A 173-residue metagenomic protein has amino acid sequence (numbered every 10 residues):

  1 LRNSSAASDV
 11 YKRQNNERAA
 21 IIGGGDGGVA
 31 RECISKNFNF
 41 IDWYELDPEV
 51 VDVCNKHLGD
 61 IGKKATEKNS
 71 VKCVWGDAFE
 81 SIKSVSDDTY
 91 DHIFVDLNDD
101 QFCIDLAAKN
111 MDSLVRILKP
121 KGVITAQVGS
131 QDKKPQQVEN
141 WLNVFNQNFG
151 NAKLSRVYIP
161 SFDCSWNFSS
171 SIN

Functional and structural regions predicted by a protein language model:
S5-L142, C164: The AdoMet/dcAdoMet-binding core of the Class I SAM-like
S130-N173: Class I S-adenosyl-L-methionine
